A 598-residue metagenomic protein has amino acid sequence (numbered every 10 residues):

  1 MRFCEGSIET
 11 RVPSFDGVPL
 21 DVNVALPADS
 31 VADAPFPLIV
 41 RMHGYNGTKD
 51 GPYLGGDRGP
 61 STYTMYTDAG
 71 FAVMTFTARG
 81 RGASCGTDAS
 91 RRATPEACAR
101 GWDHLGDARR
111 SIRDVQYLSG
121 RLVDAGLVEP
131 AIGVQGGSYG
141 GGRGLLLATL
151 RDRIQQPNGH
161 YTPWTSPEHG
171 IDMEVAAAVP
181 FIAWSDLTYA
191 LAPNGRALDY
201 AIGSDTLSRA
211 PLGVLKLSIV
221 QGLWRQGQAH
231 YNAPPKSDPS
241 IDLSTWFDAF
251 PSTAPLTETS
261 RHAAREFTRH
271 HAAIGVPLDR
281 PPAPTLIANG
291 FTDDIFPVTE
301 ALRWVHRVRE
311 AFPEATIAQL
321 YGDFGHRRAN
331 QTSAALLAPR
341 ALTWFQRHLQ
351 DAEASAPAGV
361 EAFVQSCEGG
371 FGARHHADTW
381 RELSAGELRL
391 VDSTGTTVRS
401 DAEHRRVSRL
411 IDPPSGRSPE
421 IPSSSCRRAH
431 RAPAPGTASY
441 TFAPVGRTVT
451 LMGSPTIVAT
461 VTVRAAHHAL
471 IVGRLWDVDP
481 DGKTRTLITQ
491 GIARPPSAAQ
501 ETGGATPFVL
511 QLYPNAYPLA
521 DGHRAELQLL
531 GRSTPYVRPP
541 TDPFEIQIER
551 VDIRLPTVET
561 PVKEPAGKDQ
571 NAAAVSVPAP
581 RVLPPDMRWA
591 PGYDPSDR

Functional and structural regions predicted by a protein language model:
M1-A34: N-terminal cap/lid segment of alpha/beta-hydrolase-fold proteins
G6, T10-R11, A352-R598: Glycine/threonine-rich phosphate-binding loop and adjacent beta-strand/alpha-helix elements that clamp
A34, L38-Y117, R121-V123, H468-V472 (+1 more regions): Cap/lid segment of the alpha/beta-hydrolase catalytic domain
G51, G59-P60, D68, A83-V115 (+3 more regions): Accessory cap/linker subdomain of secreted extracellular hydrolases
G126-Y139: Alpha/beta-hydrolase fold nucleophile elbow
P281, I287-N289, D293: Short beta-strand/loop motif that positions the catalytic acidic residue of the alpha/beta-hydrolase fold
D294-L302: Conserved alpha/beta-hydrolase "acid-adjacent" motif
V308-R327: Catalytic histidine neighborhood in serine/cysteine hydrolases with alpha/beta-hydrolase-type architecture
